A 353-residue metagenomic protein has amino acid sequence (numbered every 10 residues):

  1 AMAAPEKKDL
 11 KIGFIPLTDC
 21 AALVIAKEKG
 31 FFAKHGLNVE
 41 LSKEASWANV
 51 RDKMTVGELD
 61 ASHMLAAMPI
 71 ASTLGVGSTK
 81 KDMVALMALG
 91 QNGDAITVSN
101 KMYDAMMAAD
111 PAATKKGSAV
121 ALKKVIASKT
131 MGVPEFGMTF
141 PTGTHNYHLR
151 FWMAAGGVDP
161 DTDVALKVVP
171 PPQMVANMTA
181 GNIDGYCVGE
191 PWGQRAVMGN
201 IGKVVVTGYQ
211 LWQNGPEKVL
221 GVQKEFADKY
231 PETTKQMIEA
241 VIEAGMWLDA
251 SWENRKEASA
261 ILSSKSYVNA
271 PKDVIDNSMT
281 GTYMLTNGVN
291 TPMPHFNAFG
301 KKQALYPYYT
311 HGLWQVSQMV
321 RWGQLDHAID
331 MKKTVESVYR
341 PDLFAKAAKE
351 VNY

Functional and structural regions predicted by a protein language model:
A1-L37, A121-A127, G132, T291-Y353: N-terminal hydrophobic or amphipathic helices and topogenic motifs
M2-K167, N177, N182-Q194, I201-N214: Short, glycine-/small- and polar/acidic-enriched structural segments that line small-molecule recognition paths
L17, E44-A48, H63, F140-T144 (+4 more regions): Soluble non-cytosolic domains of exported or imported proteins
I96-T97, V219-V222, F226-A227: Short glycine- and hydrophobic/aromatic-rich loop-to-beta-strand nucleating segment in the catalytic cores
H145-H148, P170, M174, W192 (+3 more regions): Internal, well-ordered alpha-helical segments in soluble enzyme and binding-protein domains
N214-G215, E257: Short gly/pro-enriched beta-turn/loop segments at secondary-structure junctions
K229-A345: Secondary-structure end/capping motifs
